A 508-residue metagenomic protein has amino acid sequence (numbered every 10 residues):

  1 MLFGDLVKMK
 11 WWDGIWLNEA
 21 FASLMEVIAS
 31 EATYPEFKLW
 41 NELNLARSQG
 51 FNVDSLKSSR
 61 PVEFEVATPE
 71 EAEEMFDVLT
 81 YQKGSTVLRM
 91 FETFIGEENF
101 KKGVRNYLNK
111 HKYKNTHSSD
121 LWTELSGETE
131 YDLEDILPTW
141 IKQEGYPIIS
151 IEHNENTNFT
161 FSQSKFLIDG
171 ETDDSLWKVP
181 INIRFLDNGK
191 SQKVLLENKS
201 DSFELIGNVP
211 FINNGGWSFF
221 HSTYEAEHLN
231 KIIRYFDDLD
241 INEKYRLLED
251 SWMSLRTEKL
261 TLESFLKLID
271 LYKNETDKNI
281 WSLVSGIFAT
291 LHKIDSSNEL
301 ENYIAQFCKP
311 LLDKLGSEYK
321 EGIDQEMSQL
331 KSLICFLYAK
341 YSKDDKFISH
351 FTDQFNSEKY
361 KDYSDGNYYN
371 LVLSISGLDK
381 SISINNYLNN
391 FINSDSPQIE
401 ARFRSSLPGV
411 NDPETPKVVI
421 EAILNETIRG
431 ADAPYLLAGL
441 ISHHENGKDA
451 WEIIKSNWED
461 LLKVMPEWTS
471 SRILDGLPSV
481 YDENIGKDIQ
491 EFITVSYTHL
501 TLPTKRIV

Functional and structural regions predicted by a protein language model:
M1-N44, I334: Zinc-dependent metallopeptidase catalytic helix centered on the HExxH motif and its immediate flanking segment
F37, F51-V53, V62-P69, D77-L79 (+3 more regions): Non-catalytic accessory/interaction domains
L43-V53: Core domains of carbohydrate- and sulfate-ester-processing enzymes
N44-L45, V104-Y107: Short linear capping/connector segments at secondary-structure termini
L56: Metal-dependent DNA phosphodiester-chemistry modules and their immediately adjacent helices/loops in DNA-processing
H499-V508: Single conserved hydrophobic/aromatic residue that forms the stacking wall/gate of nucleotide- or nucleobase-binding
